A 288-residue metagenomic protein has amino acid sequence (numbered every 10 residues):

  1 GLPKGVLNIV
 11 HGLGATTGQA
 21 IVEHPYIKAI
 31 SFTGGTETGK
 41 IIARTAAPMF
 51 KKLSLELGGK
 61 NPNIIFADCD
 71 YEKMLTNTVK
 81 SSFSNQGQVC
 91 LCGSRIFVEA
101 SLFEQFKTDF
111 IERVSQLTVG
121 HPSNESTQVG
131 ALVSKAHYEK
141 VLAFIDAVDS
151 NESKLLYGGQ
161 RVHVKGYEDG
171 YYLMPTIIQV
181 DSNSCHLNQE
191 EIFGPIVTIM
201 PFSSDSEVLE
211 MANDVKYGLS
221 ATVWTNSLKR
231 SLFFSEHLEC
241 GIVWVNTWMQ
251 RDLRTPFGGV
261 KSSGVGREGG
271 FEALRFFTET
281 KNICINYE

Functional and structural regions predicted by a protein language model:
G1-G18: PLP-dependent aminotransferase-like
K4, L57-G58, C90-L91, E125-T127 (+2 more regions): Short glycine-enriched loop/turn motifs at secondary-structure junctions
V10-G12, T33, T222-W224: Structural motif
G14-T17, G59, S203-D205: Short helix-initiation/N-cap motifs at beta->coil->alpha
A15-T16, T36-T38, P48, K229-R230 (+1 more regions): Short alpha-helical
G18-V22, L209: Short hydrophobic/charged patches on amphipathic alpha-helices used for structural packing and interfaces
I27, I64, T118, E168-E288: Conserved C-terminal structural/oligomerization subdomain of aldehyde/semialdehyde dehydrogenase
A29, G35-S182, V245: ALDH superfamily catalytic-core signature
